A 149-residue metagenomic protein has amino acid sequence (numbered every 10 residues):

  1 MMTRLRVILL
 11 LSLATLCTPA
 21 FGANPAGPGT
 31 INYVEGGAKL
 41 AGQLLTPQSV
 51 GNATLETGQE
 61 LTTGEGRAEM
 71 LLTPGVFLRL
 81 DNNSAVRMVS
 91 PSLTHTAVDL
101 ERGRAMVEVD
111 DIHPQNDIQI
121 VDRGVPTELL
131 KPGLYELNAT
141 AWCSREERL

Functional and structural regions predicted by a protein language model:
M1-L9: Bacterial N-terminal signal peptides that target proteins for export
I8-T18: Bacterial N-terminal signal peptides
A20-L149: Flexible, surface-exposed loop/linker segments and immediately adjacent secondary-structure boundaries
